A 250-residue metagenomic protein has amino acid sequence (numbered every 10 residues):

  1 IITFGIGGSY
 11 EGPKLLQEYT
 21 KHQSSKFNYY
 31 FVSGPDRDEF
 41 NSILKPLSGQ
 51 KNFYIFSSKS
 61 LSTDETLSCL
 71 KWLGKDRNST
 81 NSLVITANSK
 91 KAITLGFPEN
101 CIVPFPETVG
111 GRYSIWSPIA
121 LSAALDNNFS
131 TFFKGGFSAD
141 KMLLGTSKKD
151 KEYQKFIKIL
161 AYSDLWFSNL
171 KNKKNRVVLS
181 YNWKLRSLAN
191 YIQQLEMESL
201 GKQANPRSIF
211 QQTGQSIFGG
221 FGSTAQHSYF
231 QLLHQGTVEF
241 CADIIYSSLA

Functional and structural regions predicted by a protein language model:
I2-F4, F53, L83, V177: Conserved beta-strand elements of the Class I
I6-S9, K59-T63: Short glycine-rich anion-binding loops that position phosphate/pyrophosphate groups of nucleotides and phosphorylated
I6-Y10, P35-D36, T86-K90: Short glycine-enriched loops at secondary-structure junctions
G12-T20, T66-L73, S122: Short Gly/Thr/Asp-enriched flexible loops that form oxyanion-binding sites at enzyme active sites
P13-S57: Glycine-rich oxoanion-binding loops at beta->alpha junctions
F40, F56, T63-G74, S82-V84: Extended, hydrophobic alpha-helical segments in both membrane/secreted and soluble proteins
C69, D76-S248: Active-site phosphate/pyrophosphate-binding segments
